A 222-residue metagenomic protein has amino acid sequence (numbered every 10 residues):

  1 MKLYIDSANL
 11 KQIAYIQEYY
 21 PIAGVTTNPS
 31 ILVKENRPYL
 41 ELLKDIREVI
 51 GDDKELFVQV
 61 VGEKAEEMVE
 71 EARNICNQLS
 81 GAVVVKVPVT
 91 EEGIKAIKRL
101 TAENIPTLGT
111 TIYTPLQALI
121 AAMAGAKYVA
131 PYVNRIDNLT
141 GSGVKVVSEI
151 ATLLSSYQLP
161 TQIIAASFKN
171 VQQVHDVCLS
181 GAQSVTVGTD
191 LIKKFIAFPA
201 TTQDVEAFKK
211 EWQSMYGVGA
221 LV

Functional and structural regions predicted by a protein language model:
M1-A14, Y19-I22, T26-R99, V133: Active-site beta->alpha loop and helix N-cap motifs at the rims of alpha/beta catalytic domains
K11-Y19, E67-E71, I75, A96 (+2 more regions): Catalytic cores of alpha/beta
Y19-G24, L79-G81, R99-L108, M123-A130 (+1 more regions): Glycine-enriched alpha-helix->loop->beta-strand junction motifs that scaffold or abut catalytic
N28, V85, A121, V177 (+1 more regions): Conserved, mostly hydrophobic/aromatic
P29-L32, T111, Y128-L139, G181-T201: Glycine-rich phosphate-binding active-site loops on the catalytic face of alpha/beta enzymes
L40-L56, N77-Q78, I94-P106, V144-I163 (+1 more regions): Alpha-helix-loop-beta-strand connector modules within alpha/beta enzyme cores
I112-V146, L153: Histidine/lysine/aspartate-rich catalytic loop segments that bind and position anionic ligands
L154-V222: C-terminal alpha-helical cap/extension of soluble enzyme domains
